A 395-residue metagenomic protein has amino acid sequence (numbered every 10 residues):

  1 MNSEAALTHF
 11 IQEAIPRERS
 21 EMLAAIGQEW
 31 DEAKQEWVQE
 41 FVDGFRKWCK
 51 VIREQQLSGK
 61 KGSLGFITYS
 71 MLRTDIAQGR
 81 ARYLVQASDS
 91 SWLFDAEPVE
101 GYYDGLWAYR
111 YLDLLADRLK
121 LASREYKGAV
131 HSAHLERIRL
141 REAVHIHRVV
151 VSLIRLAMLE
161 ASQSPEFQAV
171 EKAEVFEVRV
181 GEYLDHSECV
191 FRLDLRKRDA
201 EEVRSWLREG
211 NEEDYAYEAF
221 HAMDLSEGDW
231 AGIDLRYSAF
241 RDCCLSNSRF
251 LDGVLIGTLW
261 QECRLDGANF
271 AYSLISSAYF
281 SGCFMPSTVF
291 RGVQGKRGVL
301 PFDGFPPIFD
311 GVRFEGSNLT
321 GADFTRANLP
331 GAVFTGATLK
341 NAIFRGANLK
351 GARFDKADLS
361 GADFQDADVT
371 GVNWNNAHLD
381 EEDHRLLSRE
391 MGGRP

Functional and structural regions predicted by a protein language model:
N2-A14, E18, R141-I233, Y237-S238: Acidic, proline/glycine-rich low-complexity IDRs
P16-G62: Short N-terminal edge-element motif at the start of the domain
E21, A25, S70, G105-L112: Protein-protein interaction and targeting regions used for scaffolding, dimerization, and localization
C49-D89, V175-F176, V180-L195: Amphipathic, interaction-prone secondary-structure segments
R82-Y111, E201-R204, R208-E209, E213: Aromatic/basic-lined ligand-recognition segments that form π-stacking hydrophobic pockets flanked by Lys/Arg to engage
F94-H134: Compact, glycine/acidic-enriched structural inserts
R118-V150, I154, M158: Acidic, metal/cofactor-coordinating or nucleic-acid-engaging core segments within structured domains
K197-P395: Tandem repeat scaffolds
